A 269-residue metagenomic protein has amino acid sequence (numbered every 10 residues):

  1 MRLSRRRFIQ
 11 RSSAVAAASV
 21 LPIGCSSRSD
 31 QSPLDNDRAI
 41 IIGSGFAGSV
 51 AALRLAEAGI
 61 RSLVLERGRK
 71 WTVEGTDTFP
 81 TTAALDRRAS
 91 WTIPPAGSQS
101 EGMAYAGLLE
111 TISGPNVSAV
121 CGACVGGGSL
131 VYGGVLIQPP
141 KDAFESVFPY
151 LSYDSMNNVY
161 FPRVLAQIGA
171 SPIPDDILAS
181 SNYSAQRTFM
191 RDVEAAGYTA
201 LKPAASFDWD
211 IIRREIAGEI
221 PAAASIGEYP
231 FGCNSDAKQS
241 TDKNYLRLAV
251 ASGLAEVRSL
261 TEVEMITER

Functional and structural regions predicted by a protein language model:
M1-R7: N-terminal secretory signal peptides
R2, S49, V117, R187 (+1 more regions): Residue-level marker for well-ordered alpha-helical positions
R6, R54-L55, V120-A123, M190-V193 (+1 more regions): A general structural signal for short secondary-structure junctions and capping/turn motifs
R7-S27: N-terminal export signals
D30-V147, L151-Y153: N-terminal glycine-rich phosphate/pyrophosphate-binding loop and immediately adjacent elements
R69, F79, F207, V263-E264: Conserved beta-strand edge residues that scaffold enzyme active sites
Y150-E262: Conserved redox-cofactor binding core of oxidoreductases
M265-R269: Conserved beta-strand-loop-beta-strand element in the redox core of flavoprotein oxidoreductases
